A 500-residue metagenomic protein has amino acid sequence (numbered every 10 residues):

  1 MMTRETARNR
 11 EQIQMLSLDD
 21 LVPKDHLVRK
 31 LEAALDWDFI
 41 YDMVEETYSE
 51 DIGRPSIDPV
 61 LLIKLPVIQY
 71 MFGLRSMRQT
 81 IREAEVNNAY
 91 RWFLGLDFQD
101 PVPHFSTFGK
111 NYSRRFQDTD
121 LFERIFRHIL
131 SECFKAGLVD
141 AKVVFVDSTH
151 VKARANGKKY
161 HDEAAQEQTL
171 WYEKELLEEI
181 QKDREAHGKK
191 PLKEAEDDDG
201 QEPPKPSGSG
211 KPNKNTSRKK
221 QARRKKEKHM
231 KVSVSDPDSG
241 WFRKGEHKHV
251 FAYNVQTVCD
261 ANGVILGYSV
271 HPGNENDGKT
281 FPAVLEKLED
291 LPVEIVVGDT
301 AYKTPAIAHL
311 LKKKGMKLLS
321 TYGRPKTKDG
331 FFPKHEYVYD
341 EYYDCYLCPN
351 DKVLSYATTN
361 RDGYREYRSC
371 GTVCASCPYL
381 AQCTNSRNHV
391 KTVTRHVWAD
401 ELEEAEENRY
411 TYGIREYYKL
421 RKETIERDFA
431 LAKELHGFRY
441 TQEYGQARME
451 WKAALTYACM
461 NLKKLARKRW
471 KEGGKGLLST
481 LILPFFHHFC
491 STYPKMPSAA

Functional and structural regions predicted by a protein language model:
M1-R29: Hydrophobic alpha-helical membrane-insertion signals
R4, G73-V86, L96-A500: Anion-binding and metal-coordination hotspots
R4-R8, R54-S56, F98: A short, ordered amphipathic alpha-helix with a cationic face
E11, K24, W37, D58 (+3 more regions): Generic alpha-helical segment signature
S17, L35-F39, P333: Short, solvent-exposed coil/turn linker segments
S17, L61-V67, T107, N111 (+1 more regions): A general alpha-helix detector
K24-V67, F72-G73, V397: Basic, short loop/linker segments at the boundary and entry of helix-turn-helix/winged-helix-like folds
Y90-L94: Short amphipathic alpha-helical interface patches used for protein-protein assembly/oligomerization
